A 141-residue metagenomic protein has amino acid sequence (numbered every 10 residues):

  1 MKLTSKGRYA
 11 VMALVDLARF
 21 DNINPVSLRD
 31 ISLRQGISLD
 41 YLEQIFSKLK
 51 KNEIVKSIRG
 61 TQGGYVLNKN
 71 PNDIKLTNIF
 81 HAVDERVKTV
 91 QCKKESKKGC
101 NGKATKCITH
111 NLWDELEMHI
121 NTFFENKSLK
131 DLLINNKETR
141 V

Functional and structural regions predicted by a protein language model:
A10-N22: Short amphipathic alpha-helical interface segments
V26-G36: A short alpha-helical element within helix-turn-helix/winged-helix DNA-binding domains across DNA-binding proteins
D40: Key DNA-contact positions within bacterial/archaeal DNA-binding proteins
I45-K50: Basic amphipathic alpha-helical segments that dock to polyanions
K51-I54, A82: Residue cluster at the C-terminal edge of the helix-turn-helix DNA-binding motif
I54-Q62, V66-L67: Beta-hairpin "wing" of winged helix-turn-helix
L76, C92-V141: C-terminal regulatory/oligomerization modules of transcriptional regulators
